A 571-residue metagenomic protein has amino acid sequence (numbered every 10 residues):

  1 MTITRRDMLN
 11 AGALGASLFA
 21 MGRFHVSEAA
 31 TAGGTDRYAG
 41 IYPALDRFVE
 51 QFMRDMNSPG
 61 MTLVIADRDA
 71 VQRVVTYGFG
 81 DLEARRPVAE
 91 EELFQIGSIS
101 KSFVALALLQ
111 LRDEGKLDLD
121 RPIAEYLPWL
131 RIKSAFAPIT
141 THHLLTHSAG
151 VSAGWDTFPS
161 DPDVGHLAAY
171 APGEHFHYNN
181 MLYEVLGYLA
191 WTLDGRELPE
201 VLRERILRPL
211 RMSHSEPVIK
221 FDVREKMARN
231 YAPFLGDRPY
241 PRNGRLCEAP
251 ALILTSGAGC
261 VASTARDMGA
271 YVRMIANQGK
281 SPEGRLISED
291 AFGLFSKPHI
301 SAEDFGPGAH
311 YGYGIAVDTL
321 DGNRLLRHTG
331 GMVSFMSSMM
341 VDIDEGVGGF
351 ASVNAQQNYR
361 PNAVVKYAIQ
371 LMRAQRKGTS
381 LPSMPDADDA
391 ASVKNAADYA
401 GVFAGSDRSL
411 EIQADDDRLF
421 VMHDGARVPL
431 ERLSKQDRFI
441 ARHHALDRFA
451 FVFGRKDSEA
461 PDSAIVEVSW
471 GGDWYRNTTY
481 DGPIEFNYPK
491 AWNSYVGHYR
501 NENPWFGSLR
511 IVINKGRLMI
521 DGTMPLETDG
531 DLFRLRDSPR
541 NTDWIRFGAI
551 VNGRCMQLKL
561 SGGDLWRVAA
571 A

Functional and structural regions predicted by a protein language model:
M1-A16: N-terminal secretory signal peptides and thylakoid transit peptides that target proteins across membranes
A29-A32: Boundary at the C-terminal end of the N-terminal hydrophobic targeting segment
T35-F94, K116-D120, E125-Y126, T157-A168 (+3 more regions): Short, conserved catalytic-motif segment at the N-terminal edge
P59-M61, F94, E197, M336-S337 (+1 more regions): Short loop/turn microsegments at loop-to-beta-strand junctions
A70-L82, K133-M339: Short, surface-exposed loop or secondary-structure junction motifs that flank catalytic or metal-binding residues
R327-T329, S338-A355, I465-E467, L558: Short, well-ordered beta-strand elements
N362-A571: Peripheral terminal and inter-domain segments
